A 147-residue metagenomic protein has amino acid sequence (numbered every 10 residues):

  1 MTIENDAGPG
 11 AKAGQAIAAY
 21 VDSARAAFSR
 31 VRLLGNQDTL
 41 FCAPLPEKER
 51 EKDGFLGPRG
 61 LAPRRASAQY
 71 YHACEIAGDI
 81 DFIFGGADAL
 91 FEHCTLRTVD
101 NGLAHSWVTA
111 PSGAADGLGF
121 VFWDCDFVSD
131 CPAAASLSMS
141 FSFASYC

Functional and structural regions predicted by a protein language model:
M1-C147: Sequence-level preference for short, compositionally simple segments enriched in small aliphatic or small polar residues
